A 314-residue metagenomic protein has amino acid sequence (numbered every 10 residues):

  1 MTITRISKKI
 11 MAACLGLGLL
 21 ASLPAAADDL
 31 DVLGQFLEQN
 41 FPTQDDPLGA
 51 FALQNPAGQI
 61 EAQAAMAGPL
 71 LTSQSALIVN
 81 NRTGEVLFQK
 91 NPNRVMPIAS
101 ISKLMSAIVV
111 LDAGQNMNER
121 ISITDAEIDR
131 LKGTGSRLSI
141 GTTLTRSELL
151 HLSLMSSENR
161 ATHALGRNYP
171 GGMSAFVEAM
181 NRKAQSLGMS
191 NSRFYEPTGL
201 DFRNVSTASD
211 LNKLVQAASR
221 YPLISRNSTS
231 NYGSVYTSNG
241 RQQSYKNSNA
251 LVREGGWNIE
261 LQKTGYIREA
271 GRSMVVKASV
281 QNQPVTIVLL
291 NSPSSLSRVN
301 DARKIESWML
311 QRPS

Functional and structural regions predicted by a protein language model:
T2-A12: Bacterial N-terminal signal peptides that target proteins for export
A12-A21: Bacterial N-terminal signal peptides
A21-S22, N93, N116, N239: Residues in and immediately flanking transmembrane alpha helices
L23-A27: Sec/Tat signal peptide C-region and signal peptidase I cleavage site
L30-S209, K213-P222, V280: Active-site-adjacent loops and short helices of periplasmic peptidoglycan-processing enzymes
M189-R193, G199-S314: Domain-terminus/edge residues, biased toward the C-terminal soluble/receptor-binding domains of extracytoplasmic
